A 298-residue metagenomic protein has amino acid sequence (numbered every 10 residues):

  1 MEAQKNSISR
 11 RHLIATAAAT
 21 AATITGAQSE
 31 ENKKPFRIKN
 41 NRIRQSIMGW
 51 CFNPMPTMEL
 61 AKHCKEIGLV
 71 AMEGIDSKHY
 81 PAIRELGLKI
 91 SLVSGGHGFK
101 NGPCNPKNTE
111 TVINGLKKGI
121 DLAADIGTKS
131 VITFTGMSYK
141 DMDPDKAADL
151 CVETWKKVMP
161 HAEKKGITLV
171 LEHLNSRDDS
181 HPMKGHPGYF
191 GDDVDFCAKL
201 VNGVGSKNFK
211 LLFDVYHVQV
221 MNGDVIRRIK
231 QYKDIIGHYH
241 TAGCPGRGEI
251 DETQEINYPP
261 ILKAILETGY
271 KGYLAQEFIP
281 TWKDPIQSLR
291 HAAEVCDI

Functional and structural regions predicted by a protein language model:
E2-K65, T128-K129, M142-D143, H181-P182 (+1 more regions): Histidine-acidic metal/acid-base catalytic patches
H12, A17-T23, R37, G102-K210 (+1 more regions): Active-site acidic/histidine proton-transfer and metal-coordination neighborhood in alpha/beta enzyme cores
C51, S94-G102: Short, acidic/turn-prone active-site loops that include or flank metal/cofactor- and phosphate-binding residues
L60-H79: Catalytic domains of carbohydrate-active enzymes, especially glycoside hydrolases
Y80-R84: Active-site-adjacent beta->alpha loops and helix N-cap segments on the catalytic face of soluble alpha/beta enzymes
H97-K100, M137-K140, S176-R177, C244-R247 (+1 more regions): A short, flexible beta-alpha/helix-coil linker loop
